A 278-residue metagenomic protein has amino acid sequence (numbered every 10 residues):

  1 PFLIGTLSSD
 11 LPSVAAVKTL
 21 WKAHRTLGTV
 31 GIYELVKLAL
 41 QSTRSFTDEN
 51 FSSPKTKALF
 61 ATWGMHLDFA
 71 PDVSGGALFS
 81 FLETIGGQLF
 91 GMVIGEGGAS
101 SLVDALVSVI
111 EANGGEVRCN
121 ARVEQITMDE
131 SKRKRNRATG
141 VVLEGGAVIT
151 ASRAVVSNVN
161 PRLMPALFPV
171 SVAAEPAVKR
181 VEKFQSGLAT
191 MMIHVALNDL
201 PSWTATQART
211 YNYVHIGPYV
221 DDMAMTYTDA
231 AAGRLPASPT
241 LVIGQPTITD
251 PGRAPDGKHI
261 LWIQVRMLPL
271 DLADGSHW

Functional and structural regions predicted by a protein language model:
P1, V36-R44, T56, G95-A99 (+4 more regions): Generic structural signal for well-ordered, non-membrane alpha-helical segments in soluble metabolic enzymes
P1-V73: Rossmann-like flavin
L38, D48, S80-A147, S152: Helical element adjacent to the flavin cofactor pocket in flavoenzyme catalytic cores
F46-N50, T62, A105, V109-N113 (+4 more regions): Generic, well-ordered alpha-helical scaffold segments in large soluble proteins
L59-T62, H66-V93: Active-site-adjacent "gating/activation" loops or surface patches in catalytic cores
F69-F79, K132, I248-K258: FAD-binding beta-loop-beta segment adjacent to the flavin cofactor pocket
G115, R122-P255: Mid-domain catalytic core of redox enzymes that form a hydrophobic substrate pocket/lid adjacent to a catalytic redox
T240-W278: FAD-dependent oxidoreductase catalytic-site/capping-region signature
